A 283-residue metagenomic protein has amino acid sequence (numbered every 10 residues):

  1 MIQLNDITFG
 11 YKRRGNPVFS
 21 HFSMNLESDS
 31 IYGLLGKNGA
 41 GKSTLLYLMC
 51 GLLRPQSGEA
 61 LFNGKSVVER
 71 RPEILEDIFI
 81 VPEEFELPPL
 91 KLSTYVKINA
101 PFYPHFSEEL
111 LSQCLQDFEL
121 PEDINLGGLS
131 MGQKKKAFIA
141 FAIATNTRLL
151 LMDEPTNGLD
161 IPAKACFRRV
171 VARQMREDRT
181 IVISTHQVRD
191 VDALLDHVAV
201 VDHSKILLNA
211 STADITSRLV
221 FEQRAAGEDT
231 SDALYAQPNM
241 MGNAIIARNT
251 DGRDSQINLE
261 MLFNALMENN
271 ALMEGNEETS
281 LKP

Functional and structural regions predicted by a protein language model:
M1-H21, S28: A short, flexible loop at the N-terminus of ABC-type nucleotide-binding domains that lies
Y32-K37: The feature captures the beta-strand-to-loop junction immediately N-terminal to the Walker
C50: Helix-to-loop junction immediately C-terminal to a conserved catalytic motif
G58-E69, E73-I74: Conserved ABC transporter NBD signature motif
E73, I80-A137: ABC-family P-loop ATPase nucleotide-binding domains
L150-E154: Catalytic Walker B motif of ABC-type/P-loop ATPase nucleotide-binding domains
C166-V182, H186-A247: ABC transporter nucleotide-binding domain
